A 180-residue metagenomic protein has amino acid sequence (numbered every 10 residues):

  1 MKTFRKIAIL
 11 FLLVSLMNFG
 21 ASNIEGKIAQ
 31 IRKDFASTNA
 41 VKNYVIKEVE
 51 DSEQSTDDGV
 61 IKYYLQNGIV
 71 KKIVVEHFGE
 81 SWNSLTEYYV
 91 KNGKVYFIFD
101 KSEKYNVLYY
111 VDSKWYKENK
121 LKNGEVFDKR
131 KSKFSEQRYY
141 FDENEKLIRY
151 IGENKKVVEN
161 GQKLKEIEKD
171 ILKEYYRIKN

Functional and structural regions predicted by a protein language model:
M1, G20-S22: Absolute protein N-terminus
M1-A8: Bacterial N-terminal signal peptides that target proteins for export
L12-G20: Hydrophobic h-region of N-terminal signal peptides that target proteins for export in Gram-negative bacteria
S22-N180: Buried hydrophobic residues that stabilize the cores of well-folded domains
